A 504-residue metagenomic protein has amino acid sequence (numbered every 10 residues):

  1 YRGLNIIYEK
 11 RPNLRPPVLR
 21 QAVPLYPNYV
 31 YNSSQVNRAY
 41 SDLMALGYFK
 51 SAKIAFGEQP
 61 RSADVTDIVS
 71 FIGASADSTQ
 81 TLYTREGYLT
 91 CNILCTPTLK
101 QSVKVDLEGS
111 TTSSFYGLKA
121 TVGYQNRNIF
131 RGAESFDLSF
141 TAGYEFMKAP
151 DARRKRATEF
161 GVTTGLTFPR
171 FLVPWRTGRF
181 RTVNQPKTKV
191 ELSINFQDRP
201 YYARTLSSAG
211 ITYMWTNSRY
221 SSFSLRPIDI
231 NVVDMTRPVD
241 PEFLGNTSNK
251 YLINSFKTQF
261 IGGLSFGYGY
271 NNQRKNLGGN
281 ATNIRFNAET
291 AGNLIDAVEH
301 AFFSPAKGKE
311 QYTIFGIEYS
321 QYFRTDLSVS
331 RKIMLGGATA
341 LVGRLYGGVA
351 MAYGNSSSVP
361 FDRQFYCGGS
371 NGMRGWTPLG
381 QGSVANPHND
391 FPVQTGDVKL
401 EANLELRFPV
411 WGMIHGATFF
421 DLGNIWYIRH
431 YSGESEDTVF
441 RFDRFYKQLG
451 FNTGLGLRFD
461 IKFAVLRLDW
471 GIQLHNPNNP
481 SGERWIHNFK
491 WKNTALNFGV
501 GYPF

Functional and structural regions predicted by a protein language model:
Y1-E108, L327, G348: Periplasmic polypeptide-binding modules associated with outer-membrane biogenesis and secretion
L4-N5, E9, E108-S113, S224-F408 (+1 more regions): C-terminal outer-membrane beta-barrel translocator/porin domains of Gram-negative envelope proteins and their
A22-V23, Q101-T111, A120-V122, A133-D151 (+5 more regions): Transmembrane beta-strand segments that form the barrel wall of outer-membrane beta-barrel proteins
F49, T98-K100, I129-R131, E159 (+8 more regions): Outer-membrane beta-barrel channels and translocator barrels
G87, Y116-L118, R154-V162, A203-S207 (+8 more regions): Residues that define the transmembrane beta-barrel architecture of outer-membrane proteins
V103-V105, E134-F140, P186-L192, S207-A209 (+8 more regions): Transmembrane beta-strands of outer-membrane beta-barrel proteins
N126-N128, F168, I194-F196, Y213-W215 (+6 more regions): Residue-level signature of outer-membrane beta-barrel architecture
F459-A464, K490-F504: Outer-membrane beta-barrel "beta-signal"
